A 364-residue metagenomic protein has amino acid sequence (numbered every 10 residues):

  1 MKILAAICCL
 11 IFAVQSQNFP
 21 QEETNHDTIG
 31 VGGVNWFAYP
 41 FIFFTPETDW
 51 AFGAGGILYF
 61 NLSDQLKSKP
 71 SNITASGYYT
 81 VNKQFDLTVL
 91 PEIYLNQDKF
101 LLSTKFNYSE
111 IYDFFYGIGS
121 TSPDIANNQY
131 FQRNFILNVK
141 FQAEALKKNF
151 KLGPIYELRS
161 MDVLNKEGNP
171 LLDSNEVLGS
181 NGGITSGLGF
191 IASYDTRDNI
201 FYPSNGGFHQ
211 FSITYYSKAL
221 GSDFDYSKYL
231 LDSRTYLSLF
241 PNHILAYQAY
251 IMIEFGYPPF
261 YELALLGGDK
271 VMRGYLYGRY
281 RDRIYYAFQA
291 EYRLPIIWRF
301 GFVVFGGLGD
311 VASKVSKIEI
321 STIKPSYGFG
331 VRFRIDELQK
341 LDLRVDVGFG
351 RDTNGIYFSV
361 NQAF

Functional and structural regions predicted by a protein language model:
M1-E23: Bacterial Sec-dependent N-terminal signal peptides
E22-V34, L62-P70, N96-L101, L146-N149 (+5 more regions): Short loop/turn motifs that connect adjacent beta-strands in outer-membrane beta-barrel proteins
D27-A38, F43-I184, L266, R281 (+2 more regions): Gram-negative/organellar outer-membrane beta-barrel architecture
D49-G53, N72, Q84-T88, N134-N138 (+7 more regions): Transmembrane beta-barrel architecture of outer membranes
N107-I111, R159-M161, S212-K218, M252-E254 (+1 more regions): Short glycine-rich beta-strand segments
L188-S193, R197-I296, F305: C-terminal outer-membrane beta-barrel translocator/porin domains of Gram-negative envelope proteins and their
R293-S326: C-terminal hydrophobic structural anchor segments that stabilize assembly/packing rather than catalytic chemistry
